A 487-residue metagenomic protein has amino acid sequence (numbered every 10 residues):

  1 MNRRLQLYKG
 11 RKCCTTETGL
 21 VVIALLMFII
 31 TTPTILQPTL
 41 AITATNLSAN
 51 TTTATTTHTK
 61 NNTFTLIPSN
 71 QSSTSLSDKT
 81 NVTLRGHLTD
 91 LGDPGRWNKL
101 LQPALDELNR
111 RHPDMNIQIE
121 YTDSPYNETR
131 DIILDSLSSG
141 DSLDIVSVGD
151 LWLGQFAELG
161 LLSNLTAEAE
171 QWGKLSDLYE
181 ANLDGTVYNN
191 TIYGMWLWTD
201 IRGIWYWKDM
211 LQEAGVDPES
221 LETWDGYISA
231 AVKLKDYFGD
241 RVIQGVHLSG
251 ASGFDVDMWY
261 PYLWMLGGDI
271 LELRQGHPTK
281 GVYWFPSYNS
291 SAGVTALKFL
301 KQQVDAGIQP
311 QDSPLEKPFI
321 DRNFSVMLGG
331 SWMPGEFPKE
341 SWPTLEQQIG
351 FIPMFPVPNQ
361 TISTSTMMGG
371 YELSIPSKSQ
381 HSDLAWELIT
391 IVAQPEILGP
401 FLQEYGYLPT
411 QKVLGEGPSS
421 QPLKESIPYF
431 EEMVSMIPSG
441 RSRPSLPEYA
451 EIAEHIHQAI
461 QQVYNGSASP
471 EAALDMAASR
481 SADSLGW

Functional and structural regions predicted by a protein language model:
N2-L5, L20, L26-L161, E170-G173 (+5 more regions): Conserved N-terminal structural module of periplasmic/extracytoplasmic solute-binding proteins
L66-I67, V148-G203, D255-M258, Y262-L263 (+3 more regions): Hinge/lid segment of periplasmic solute-binding proteins
H87-T89, P103, N109, D257-P261 (+2 more regions): Extracytoplasmic/periplasmic substrate-binding proteins
D135-S136, S142-D144, W172-L211, Q360-S365 (+1 more regions): A structural signal for short loop-to-beta-strand junctions that line the ligand-binding cleft of periplasmic/secreted
Y188-L197, R202, I228-V282, F324: Extracytoplasmic/periplasmic solute-binding protein
S229-K233, L273-D312, M354: Glycine-centered hinge/linker elements that transmit conformational signals in sensory and ligand-binding systems
V304, F324, Y371-Y407: Bilobed periplasmic-binding protein/Venus flytrap-like ligand-binding cleft at the lobe interface of extracytoplasmic
I352-M354, Q403-Q458, Q462, W487: Long, aromatic- and glycine/proline-rich binding clefts that accommodate carbohydrate-like moieties
